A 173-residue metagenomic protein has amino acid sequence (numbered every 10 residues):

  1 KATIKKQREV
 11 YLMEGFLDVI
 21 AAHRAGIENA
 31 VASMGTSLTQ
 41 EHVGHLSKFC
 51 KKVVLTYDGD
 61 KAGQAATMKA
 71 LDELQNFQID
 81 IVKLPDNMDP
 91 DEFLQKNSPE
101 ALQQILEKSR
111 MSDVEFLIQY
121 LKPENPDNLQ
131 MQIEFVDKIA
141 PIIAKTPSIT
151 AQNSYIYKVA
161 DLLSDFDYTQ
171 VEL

Functional and structural regions predicted by a protein language model:
A2-E9, S37-V53, D58-L173: A charged alpha-helical hairpin associated with nucleic-acid processing machineries
E9-V10, V19: Short glycine-rich loop/turn motifs
L12-E14: Short hydrophobic beta-strand that contains or immediately precedes a catalytic carboxylate
F16, T36-S37: Short glycine-enriched loops at secondary-structure junctions
L17-H23: Acidic, divalent-metal-coordinating active-site segment for phosphoryl/phosphodiester hydrolysis, typified by short
H23-G26, T67-M68: Short amphipathic alpha-helical segments
A25-E28, V53-V54: N-terminal start-of-chain detector that recognizes signal peptides and the immediate post-cleavage beginning
E28-G35: Short hydrophobic/aromatic-enriched beta-strand-loop microsegments
